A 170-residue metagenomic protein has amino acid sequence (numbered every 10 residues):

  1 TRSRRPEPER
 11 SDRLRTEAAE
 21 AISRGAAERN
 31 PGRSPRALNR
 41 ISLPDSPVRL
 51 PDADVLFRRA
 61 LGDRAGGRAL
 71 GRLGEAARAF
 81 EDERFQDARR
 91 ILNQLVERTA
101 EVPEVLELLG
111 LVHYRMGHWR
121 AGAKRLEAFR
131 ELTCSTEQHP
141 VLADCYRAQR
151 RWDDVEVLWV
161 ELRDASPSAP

Functional and structural regions predicted by a protein language model:
T1-A65, L70-G71: Basic Arg/Gly/Lys-rich low-complexity intrinsically disordered segments
R58-A65, N93-A100, E127-C134, E161-A169: Solenoid-like repeat scaffolds
G62-E97, L108, Y114: Alpha-helical segment of the N-proximal tetratricopeptide repeat
F85-Q86, W119, W152: TPR-repeat structural position
V105, Q138-H139: TPR alpha-solenoid repeat register
Q149-E156: Coil-to-helix interface segments in alpha-helical RNA-associated scaffolds, predominantly tandem hairpin repeats
